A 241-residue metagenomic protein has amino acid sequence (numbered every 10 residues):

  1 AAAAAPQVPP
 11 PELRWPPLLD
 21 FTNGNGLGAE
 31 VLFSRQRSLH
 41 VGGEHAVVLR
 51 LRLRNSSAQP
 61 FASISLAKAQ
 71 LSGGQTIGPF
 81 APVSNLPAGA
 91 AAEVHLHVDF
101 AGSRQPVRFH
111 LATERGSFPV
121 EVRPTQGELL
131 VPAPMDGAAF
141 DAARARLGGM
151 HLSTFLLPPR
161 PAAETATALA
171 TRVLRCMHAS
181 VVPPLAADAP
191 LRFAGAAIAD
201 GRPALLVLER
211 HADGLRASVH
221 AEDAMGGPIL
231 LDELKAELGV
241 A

Functional and structural regions predicted by a protein language model:
A1-A241: A structural signal for beta-rich interaction modules in eukaryotic proteins
